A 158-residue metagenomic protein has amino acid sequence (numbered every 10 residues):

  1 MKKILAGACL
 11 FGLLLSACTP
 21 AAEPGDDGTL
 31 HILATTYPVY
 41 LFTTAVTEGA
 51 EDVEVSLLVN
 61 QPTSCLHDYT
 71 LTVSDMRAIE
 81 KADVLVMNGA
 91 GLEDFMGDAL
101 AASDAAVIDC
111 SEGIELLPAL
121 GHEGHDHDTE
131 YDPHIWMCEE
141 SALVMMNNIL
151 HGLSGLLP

Functional and structural regions predicted by a protein language model:
M1-S16: Sec-dependent bacterial lipoprotein signal peptides
G7, A17-P158: Extracytoplasmic metal-acquisition and chelation regions
